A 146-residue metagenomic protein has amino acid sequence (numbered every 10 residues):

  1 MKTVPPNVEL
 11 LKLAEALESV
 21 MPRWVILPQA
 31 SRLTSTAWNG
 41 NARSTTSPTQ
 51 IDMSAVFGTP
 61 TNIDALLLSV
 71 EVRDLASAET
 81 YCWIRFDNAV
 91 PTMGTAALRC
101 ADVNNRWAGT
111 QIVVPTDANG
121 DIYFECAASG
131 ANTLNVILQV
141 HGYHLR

Functional and structural regions predicted by a protein language model:
M1-V20, R146: Short, intrinsically disordered N-terminal pre-domain segments
V8, A131-I137: Extracellular interaction modules
P22-R99, I137-L145: Beta-rich globular "head" domains
T45-S47, N104, A118-G120: Ser/Thr- and Asn-enriched, surface-exposed coil loops between beta-strands
T49-A55, W107-P115: Exposed aromatic-hydrophobic patches
L66, V113-N132: Noncatalytic modules at the cell exterior or secretory-pathway interfaces, chiefly beta-strand-rich lectin/adhesion
C100-R106: Short proline/glycine- and polar residue-rich coil/turn motifs
